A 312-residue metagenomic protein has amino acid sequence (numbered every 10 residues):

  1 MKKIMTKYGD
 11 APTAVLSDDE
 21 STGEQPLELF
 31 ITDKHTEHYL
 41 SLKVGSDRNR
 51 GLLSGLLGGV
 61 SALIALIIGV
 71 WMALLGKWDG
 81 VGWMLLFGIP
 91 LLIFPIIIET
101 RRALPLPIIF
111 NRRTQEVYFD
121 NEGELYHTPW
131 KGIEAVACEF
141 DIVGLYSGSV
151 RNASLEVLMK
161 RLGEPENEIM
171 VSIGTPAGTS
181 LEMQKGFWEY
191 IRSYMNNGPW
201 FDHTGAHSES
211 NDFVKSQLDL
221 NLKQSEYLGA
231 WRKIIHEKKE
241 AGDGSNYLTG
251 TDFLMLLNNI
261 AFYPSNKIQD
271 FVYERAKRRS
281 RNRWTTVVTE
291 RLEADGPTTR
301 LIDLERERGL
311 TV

Functional and structural regions predicted by a protein language model:
M1-D33: Short, non-transmembrane cytosolic segments of multipass membrane proteins
L27-S46: Residue-level recognition of beta-strand termini and adjacent short loop/turns
K43-P105, R232-A294, I302-V312: Alpha-helical transmembrane spans
A103-L104, V136-L145, S149-L158: Juxtamembrane cytosolic face of transmembrane helices
A103-R113: Alpha-helical transmembrane signal-anchor/signal-peptide segments
E116-V117, E124-G144: Phosphoinositide-dependent membrane-docking surfaces
S147-S216: A membrane-cytosol interface segment of integral membrane proteins
D202-S245: Juxtamembrane amphipathic/hinge helix adjacent to a transmembrane helix
